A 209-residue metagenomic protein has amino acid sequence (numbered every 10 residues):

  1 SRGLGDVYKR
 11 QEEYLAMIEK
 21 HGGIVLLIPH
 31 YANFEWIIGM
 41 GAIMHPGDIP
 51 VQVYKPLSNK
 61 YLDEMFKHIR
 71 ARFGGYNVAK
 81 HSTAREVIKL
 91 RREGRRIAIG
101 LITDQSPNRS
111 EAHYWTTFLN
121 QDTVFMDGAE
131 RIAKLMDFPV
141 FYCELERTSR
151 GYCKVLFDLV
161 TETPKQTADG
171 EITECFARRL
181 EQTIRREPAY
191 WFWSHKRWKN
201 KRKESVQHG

Functional and structural regions predicted by a protein language model:
S1-Y8: Short, small-residue-biased leader/transition segments that mark boundaries at the very start of proteins
G3, I37, G128-A129: Conserved sugar-transfer catalytic core signal across GT-A, GT-B, and GT-C glycosyltransferases
K9-R10, Y31: Short, acidic loop-to-helix structural element flanking the phosphoryl-transfer center in phosphate-processing enzymes
E13, N33-W36, E86: Well-ordered alpha-helical segments embedded in enzymatic catalytic cores
E13-K20: Glycine-rich phosphate/diphosphate-binding loops that line cofactor/substrate pockets in enzymes
A16, I43, H68, H81-G209: Non-catalytic C-terminal accessory region of glycerolipid acyltransferases and related lyso-lipid remodeling enzymes
G22-H81, N108-T117: Catalytic core of membrane glycerolipid acyltransferases/transacylases, capturing the structured, soluble-facing
